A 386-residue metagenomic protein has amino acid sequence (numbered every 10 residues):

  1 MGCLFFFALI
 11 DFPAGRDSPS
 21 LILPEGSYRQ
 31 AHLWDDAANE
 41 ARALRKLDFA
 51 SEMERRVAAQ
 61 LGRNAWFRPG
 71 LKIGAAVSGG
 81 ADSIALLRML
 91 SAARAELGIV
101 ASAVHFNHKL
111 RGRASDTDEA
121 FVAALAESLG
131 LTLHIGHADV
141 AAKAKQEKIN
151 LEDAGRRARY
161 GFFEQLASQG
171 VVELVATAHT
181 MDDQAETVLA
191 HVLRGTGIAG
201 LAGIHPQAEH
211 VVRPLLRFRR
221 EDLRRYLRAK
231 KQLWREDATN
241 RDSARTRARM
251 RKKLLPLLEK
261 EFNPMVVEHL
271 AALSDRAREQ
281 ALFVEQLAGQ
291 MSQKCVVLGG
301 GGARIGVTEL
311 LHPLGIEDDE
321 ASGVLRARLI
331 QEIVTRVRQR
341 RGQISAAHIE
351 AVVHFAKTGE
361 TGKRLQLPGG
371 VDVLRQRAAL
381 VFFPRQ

Functional and structural regions predicted by a protein language model:
F5-G15, P19-D82, S102-F106, A138-V140 (+7 more regions): AMP-forming adenylation/ATP pyrophosphatase catalytic core
L23, Y28, H32-L255: Core alpha/beta nucleotide-donor-binding catalytic domains of modification enzymes
R94, L129, F262, V334-R338: A broad structural signal for alpha-helix termini and local helix breaks/kinks
D237-R241, P264-V267, G342-Q343: Short, surface-exposed loop/turn segments at secondary-structure junctions
P256-V266: Conserved anion/nucleotide-ligand pocket segment
